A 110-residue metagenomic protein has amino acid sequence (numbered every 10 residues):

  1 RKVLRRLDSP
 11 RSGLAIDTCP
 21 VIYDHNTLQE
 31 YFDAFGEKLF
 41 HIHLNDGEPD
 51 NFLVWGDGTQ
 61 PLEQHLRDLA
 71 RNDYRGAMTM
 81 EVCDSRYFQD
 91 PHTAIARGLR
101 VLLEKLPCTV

Functional and structural regions predicted by a protein language model:
R1-V110: Histidine-acidic metal/acid-base catalytic patches
